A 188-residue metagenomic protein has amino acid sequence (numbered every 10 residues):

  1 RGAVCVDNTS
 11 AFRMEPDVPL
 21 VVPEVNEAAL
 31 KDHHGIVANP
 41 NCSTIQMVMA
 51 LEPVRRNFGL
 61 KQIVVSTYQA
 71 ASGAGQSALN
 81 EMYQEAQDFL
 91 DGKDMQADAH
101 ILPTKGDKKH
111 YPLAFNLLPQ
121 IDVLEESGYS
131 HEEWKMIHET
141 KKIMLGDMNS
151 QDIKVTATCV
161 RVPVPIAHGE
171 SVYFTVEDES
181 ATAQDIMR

Functional and structural regions predicted by a protein language model:
R1-Y111, M148-K154, A183: N-terminal Rossmann-like NAD(P) cofactor-binding subdomain of oxidoreductases, focused on the glycine-rich
Q62, P112-A114, G169-S171: Broad gene-expression machinery/nucleic-acid interaction feature
G73-Q76, E125-G128, V164-A167, A183-Q184: Short acidic/glycine-rich loop or secondary-structure boundary segments that cap or lie
T104-P165: Oxyanion-binding "anion nests"
S150-R188: C-terminal active-site/capping subdomain that shapes the small-molecule cofactor and substrate pocket of enzyme
